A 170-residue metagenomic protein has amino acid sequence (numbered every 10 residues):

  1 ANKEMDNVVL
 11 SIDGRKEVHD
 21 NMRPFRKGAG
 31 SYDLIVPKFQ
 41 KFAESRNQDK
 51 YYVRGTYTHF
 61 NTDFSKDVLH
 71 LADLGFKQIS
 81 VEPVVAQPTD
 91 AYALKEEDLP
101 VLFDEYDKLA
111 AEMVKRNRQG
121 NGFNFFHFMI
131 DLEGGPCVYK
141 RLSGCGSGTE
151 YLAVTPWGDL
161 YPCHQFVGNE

Functional and structural regions predicted by a protein language model:
A1-E17, Q48: Conserved SAM/AdoMet-binding glycine-rich loop
D6-V9, I35-F39: A conserved non-catalytic segment of reverse transcriptases and RNA-directed RNA polymerases corresponding to the late
E17, N21-D33, Q40, E44-W157 (+1 more regions): Radical SAM enzyme [4Fe-4S]-AdoMet core and its adjacent flexible, acidic and glycine-rich loops/tails across
